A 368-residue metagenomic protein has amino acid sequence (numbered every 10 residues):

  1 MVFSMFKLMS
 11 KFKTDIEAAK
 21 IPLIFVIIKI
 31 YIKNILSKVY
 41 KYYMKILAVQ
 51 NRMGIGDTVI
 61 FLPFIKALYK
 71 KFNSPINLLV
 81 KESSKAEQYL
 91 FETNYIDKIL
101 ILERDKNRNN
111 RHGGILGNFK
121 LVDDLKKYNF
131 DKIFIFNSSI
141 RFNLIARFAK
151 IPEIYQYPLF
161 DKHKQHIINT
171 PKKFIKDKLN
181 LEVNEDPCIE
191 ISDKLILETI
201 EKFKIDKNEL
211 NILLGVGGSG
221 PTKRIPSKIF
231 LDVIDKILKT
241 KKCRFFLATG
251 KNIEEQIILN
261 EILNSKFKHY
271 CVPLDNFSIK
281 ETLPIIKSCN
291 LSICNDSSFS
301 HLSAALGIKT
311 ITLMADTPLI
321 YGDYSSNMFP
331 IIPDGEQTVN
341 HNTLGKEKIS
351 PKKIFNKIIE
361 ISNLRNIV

Functional and structural regions predicted by a protein language model:
S4-V368: Catalytic machinery of carbohydrate-active enzymes, primarily nucleotide-sugar-dependent glycosyltransferases
